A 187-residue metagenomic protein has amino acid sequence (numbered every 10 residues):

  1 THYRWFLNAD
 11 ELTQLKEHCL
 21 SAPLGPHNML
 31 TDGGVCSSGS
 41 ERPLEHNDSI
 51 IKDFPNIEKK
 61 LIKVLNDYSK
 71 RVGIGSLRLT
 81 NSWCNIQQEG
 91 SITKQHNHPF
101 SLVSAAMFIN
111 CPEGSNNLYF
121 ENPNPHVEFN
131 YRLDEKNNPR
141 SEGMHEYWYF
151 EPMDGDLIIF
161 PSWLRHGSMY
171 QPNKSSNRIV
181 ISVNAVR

Functional and structural regions predicted by a protein language model:
T1-I74, I92: Non-heme Fe(II)/2-oxoglutarate
K70-G73, S91-Q95, M107, H166-Y170: Short helix-to-loop capping/linker segments positioned immediately adjacent to catalytic or ligand/cofactor-binding
V72-S82: A short coil-to-beta-strand element that immediately follows conserved catalytic motifs
S76, N97-S101, N173-N177: A generic structural micro-feature
T80, S101-V103, G114, N177 (+1 more regions): Residues that flank catalytic or metal-binding motifs in active/ligand-binding sites
S82-C84, A105-M107, I181-A185: A structural signal for short, well-ordered beta-strand segments
Q87-I159: Catalytic core of non-heme Fe(II) oxygenases with the double-stranded beta-helix
P139-R187: Catalytic core of Fe(II)/2-oxoglutarate
